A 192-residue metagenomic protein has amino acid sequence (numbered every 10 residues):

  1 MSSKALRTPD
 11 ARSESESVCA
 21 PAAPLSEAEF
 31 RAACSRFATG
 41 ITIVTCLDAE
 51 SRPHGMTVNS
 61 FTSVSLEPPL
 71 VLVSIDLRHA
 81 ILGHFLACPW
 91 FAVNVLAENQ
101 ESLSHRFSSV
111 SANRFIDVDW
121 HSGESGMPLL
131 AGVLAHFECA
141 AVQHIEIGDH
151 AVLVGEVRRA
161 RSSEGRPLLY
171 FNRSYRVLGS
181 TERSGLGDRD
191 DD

Functional and structural regions predicted by a protein language model:
S2-D192: Basic, polyanion-binding surface patches
